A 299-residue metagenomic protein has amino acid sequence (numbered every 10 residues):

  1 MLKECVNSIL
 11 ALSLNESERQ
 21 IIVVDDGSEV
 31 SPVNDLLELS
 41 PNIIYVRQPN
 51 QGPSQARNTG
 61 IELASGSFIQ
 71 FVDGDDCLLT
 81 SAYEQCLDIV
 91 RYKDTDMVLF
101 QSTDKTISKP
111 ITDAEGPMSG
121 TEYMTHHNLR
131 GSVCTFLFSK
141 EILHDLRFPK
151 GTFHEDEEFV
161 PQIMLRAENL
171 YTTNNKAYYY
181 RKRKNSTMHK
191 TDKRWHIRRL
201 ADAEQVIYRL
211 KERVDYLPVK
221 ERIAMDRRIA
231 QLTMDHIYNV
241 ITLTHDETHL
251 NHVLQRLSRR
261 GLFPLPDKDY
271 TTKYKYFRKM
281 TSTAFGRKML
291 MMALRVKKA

Functional and structural regions predicted by a protein language model:
V6-L10, V33, G66, L79-R91: Short alpha-helix within the catalytic core of nucleotide-sugar-dependent glycosyltransferases
V6-R47: Acidic donor-binding segment of Leloir-type glycosyltransferases
P32-N34, Q48-A64, F71: Glycine-rich, basic loop-to-helix element that forms the pyrophosphate-binding segment of sugar-nucleotide handling
P41, A64-S67, T95: Active-site acidic short loop of glycosyltransferases
P53-S54, N58, D73-T172, R181-I197: Donor-binding/catalytic cores of nucleotide-activated saccharide and glycerol-phosphate transferases/polymerases
A177-K184, K190-K220, N239, L243-F263: Catalytic core of nucleotide-sugar-dependent glycosyltransferases
R227-Y238: Amphipathic alpha-helical repeat scaffolds of TPR domains
T242-A299: Membrane-interface aromatic/basic loop that binds lipid-linked glycans or pyrophosphate carriers, typified by
